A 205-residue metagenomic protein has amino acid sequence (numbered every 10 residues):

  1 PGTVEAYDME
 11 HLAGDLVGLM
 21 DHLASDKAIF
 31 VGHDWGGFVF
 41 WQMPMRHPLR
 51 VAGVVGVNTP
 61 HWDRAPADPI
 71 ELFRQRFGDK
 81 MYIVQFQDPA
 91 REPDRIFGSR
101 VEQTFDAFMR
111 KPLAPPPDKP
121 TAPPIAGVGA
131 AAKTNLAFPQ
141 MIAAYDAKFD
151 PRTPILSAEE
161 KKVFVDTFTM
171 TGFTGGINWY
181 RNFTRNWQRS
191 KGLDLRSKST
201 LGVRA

Functional and structural regions predicted by a protein language model:
G2-V31, W35-A205: Flexible "cap/lid" subdomain of the alpha/beta-hydrolase fold that forms the substrate-access gate
